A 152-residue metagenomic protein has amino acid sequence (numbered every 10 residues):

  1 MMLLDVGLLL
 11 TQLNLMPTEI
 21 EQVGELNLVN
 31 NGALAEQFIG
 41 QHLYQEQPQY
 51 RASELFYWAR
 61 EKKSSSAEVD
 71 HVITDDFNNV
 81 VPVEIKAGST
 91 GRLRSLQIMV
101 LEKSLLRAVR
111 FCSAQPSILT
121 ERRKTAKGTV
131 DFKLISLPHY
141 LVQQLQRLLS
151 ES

Functional and structural regions predicted by a protein language model:
M1-S152: A cross-kingdom feature that marks ATP-driven nucleic-acid transaction machinery
